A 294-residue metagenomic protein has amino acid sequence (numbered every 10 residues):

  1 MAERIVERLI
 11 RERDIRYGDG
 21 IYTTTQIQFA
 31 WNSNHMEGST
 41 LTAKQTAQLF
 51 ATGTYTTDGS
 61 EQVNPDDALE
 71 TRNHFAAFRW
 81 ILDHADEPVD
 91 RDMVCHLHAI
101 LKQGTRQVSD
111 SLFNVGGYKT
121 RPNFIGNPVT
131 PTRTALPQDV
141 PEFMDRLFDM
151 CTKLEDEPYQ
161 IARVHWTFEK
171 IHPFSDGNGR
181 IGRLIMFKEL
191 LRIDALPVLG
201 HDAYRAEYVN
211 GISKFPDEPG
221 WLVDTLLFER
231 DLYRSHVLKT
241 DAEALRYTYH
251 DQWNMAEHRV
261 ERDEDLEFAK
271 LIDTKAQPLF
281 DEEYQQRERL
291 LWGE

Functional and structural regions predicted by a protein language model:
M1-E294: FIC/Doc superfamily catalytic core
